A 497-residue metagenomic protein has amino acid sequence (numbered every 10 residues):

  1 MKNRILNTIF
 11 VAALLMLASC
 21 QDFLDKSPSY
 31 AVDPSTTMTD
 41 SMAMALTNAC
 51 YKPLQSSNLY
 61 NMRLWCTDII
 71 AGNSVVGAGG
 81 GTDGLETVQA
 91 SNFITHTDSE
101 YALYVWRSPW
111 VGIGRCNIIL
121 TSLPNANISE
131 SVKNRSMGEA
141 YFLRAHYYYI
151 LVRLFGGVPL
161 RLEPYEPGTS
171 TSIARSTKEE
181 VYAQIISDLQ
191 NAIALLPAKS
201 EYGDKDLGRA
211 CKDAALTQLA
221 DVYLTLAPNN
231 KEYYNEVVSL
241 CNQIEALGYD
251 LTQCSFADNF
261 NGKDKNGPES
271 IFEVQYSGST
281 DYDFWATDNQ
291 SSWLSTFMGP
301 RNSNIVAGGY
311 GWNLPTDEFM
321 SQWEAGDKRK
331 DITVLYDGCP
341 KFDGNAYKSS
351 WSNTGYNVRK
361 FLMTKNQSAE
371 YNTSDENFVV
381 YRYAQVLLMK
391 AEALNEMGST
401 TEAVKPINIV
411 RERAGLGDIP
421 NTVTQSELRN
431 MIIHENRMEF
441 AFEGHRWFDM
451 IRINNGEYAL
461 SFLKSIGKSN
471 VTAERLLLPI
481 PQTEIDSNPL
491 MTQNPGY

Functional and structural regions predicted by a protein language model:
M1-S29: Bacterial Sec-dependent N-terminal signal peptides
C20-F23, Y51, L59, V75 (+7 more regions): Long, intrinsically disordered, low-complexity segments
C20-T67, S487-Y497: Membrane-proximal, proline-rich intrinsically disordered regions
M44-N48, K52-N58, G81-F155, T171-A183 (+4 more regions): Conserved, well-structured interaction surfaces
L85, Q89-I94, M320-R382: Flexible, polar/acidic helix-loop-strand segments at domain edges
P164-A257: Hydrophobic, small-residue-rich alpha-helical packing segments that form membrane-like cores
